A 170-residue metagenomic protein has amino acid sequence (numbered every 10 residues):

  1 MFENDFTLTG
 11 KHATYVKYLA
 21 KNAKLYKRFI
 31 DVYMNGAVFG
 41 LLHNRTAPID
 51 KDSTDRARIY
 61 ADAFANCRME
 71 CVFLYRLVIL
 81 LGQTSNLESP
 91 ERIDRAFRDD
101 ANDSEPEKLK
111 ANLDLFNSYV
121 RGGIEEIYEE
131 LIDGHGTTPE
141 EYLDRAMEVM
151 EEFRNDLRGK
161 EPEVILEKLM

Functional and structural regions predicted by a protein language model:
F2, T9-D31, K51-N66, R76-G82: Surface-exposed, Lys/Arg-rich phosphate-binding patches that contact polyanionic backbones
F2-E3, L19, A101, M170: Terminal low-complexity "docking" segments
L19, G36-L41, L77-T84, D100 (+1 more regions): Generic structural signal for hydrophobic core residues of well-folded globular domains
K27-K51: Short, basic amphipathic alpha-helical segments that act as recognition/interaction helices in nucleic-acid-binding
F29-V32, E70-L74, N112, F116: Short runs of predominantly hydrophobic/aromatic residues within well-ordered alpha helices that form helix-helix
R58-D62, E70-N102: Domain-exit/linker segments immediately C-terminal to small folded modules
S85-Y142: Amphipathic protein-protein interaction modules
I124-M170: Glycine-rich, aromatic-bearing surface loops/beta-hairpins
